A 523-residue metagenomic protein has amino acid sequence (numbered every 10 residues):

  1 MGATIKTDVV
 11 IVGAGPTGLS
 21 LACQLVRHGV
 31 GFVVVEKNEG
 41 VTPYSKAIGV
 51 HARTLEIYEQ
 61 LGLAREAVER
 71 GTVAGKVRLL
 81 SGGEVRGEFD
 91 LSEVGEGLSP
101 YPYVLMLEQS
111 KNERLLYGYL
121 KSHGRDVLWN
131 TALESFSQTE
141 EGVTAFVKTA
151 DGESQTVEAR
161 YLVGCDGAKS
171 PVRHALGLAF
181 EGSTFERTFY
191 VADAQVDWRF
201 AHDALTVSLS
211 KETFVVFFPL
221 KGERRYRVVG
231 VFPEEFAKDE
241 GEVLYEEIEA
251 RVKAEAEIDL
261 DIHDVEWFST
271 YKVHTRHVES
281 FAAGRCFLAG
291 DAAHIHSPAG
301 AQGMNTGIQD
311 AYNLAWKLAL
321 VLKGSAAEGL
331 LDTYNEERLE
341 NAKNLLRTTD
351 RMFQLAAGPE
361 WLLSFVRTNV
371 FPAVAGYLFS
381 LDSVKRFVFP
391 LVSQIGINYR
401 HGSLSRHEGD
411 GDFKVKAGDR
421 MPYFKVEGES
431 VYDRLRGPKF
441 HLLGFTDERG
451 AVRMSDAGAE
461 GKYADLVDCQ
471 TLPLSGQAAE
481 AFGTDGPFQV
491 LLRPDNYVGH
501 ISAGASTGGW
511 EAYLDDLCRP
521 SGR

Functional and structural regions predicted by a protein language model:
G2-D8, V12, H28, S81-E84 (+8 more regions): Helical substrate-recognition/capping region of FAD-dependent monooxygenase/halogenase enzymes
I5-T7, D151-Y161: Core beta-strand elements of the Rossmann-like FAD/NAD(P) dinucleotide-binding domain in flavoenzyme oxidoreductases
T7-V34: N-terminal Rossmann-like FAD-binding beta1-loop-alpha1 element of flavoenzymes
G15-P16, V41, G167: Residue-level detector of alpha-helix initiation sites
P43-K46, V50-K121: Active-site-adjacent segment of FAD-dependent monooxygenases/related oxidoreductases
E69, V85, G118, Y161 (+1 more regions): Conserved FAD-binding catalytic core of PHBH/FMO-like flavoproteins
R70, G241-T306, A326, L331 (+3 more regions): FAD/FMN-dependent oxidoreductases across multiple families
W129-V143: A conserved short coil-to-beta-strand element within the FAD-binding core of flavoproteins
